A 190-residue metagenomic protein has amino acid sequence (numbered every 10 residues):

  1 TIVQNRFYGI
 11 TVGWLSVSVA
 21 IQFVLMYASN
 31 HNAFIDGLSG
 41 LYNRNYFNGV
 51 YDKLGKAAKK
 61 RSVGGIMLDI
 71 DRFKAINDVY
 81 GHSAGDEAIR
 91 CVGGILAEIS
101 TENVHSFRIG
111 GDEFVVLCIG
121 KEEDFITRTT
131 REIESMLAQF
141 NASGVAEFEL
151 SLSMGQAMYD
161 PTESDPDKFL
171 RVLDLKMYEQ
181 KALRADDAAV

Functional and structural regions predicted by a protein language model:
T1-L38, N45-G55, S62, H105: Signal-transducing coiled-coil linker helices
G40, I66, F107, F148-L150: Residues that recognize and position ribonucleotide moieties
N43-G64, D71-T101, F107-G111, V115-V116 (+3 more regions): Conserved long alpha-helical elements within nucleotide-processing catalytic cores of c-di-GMP signaling and class III
R61, E102, A146-L150: Residue-level signal for beta-strand positions within conserved beta-sheet cores that form or flank
G65, F114, L152-Q156: A structural signal for short, well-ordered beta-strand segments
I70, G120, M154: Residues immediately flanking
V116-K121, M158-D160: Short beta-strand-to-loop capping motifs
T127-E134, A138, G144-V145, S151-S153 (+1 more regions): Catalytic-core segments of nucleotide cyclases and related cyclic-nucleotide turnover enzymes
